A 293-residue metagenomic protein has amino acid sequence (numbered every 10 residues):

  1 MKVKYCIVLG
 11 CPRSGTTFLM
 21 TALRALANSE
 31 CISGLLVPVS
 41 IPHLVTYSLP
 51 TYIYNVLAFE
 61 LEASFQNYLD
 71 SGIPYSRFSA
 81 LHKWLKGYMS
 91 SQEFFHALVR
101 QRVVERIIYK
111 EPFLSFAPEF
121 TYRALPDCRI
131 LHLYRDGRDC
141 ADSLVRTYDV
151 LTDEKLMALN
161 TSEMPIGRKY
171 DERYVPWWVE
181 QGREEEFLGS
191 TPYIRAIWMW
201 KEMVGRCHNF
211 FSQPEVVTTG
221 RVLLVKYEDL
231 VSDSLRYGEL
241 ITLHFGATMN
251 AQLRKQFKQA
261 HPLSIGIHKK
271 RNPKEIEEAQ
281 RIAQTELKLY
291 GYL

Functional and structural regions predicted by a protein language model:
M1-I7, A25, V145, D153-E154 (+1 more regions): PAPS-dependent sulfotransferases, especially Golgi type II membrane carbohydrate sulfotransferases
C11: P-loop (Walker A) phosphate-binding loop of NTP-binding proteins
S14: ATP-binding Walker
T17-M20, V39-I41, S115-P118, R138-S143 (+2 more regions): Short catalytic/ligand-binding loop motif for oxyanion handling, primarily in non-cytosolic enzymes, centered on
T17-S29: A conserved segment at the C-terminal end of the G1
E30-Y109, F113-S115, A124, D153-L188: PAPS-dependent sulfation machinery
K110-E111, T121-T147: Conserved phosphate-donor/acceptor-positioning beta-strand/loop module used by diverse small-molecule
E111-F116, Q259-L263: Short beta->alpha connector loops
